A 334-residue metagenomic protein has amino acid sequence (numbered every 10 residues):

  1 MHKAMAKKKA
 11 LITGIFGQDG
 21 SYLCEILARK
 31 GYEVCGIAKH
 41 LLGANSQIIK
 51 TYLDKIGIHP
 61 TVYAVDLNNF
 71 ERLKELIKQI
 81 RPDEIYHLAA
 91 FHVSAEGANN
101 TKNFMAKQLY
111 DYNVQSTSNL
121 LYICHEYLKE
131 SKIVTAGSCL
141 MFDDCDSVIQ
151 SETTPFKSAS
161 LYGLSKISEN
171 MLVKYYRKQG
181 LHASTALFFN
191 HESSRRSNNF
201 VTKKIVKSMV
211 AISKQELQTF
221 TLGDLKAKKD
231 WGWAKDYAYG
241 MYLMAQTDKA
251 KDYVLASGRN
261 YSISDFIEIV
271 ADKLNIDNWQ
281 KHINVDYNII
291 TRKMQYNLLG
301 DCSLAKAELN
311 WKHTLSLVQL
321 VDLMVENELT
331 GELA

Functional and structural regions predicted by a protein language model:
M1-H191, L315: N-terminal Rossmann-like NAD(P)+-binding domain of SDR-like oxidoreductases, especially those catalyzing
F70-E71, D83, S118, N199 (+7 more regions): Residues in well-ordered alpha-helical elements
A95, N100, M105, I123 (+5 more regions): Generic structural signal for alpha-helix termini and adjacent loop/cap motifs
Y110, D143, S151, G223 (+2 more regions): Residue-level detector of conserved, well-ordered beta-strand and adjacent loop positions that form binding/recognition
S147-I149, A159-L161, I167, M171-A245 (+2 more regions): NAD(P)-dependent short-chain dehydrogenase/reductase
F220, D224, K251-Y253, Y261-E268 (+3 more regions): C-terminal "lid/loop" region of Rossmann-like NAD(P)-dependent oxidoreductases
Y237, M241, L255, F266 (+2 more regions): Non-catalytic, hydrophobic alpha-helical segments
N297-A334: C-terminal amphipathic/interface module of NAD(P)-dependent oxidoreductases and related NAD-binding regulators
